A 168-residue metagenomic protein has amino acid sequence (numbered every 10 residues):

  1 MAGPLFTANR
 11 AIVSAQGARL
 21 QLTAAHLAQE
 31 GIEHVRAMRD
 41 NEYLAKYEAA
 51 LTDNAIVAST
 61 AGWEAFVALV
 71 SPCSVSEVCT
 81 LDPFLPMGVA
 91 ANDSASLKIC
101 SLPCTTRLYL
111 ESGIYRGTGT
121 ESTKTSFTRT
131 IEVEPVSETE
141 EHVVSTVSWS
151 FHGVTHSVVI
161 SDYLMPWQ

Functional and structural regions predicted by a protein language model:
M1-Q29, M38: Aliphatic-rich helix starts adjacent to a transmembrane/signal segment
H26-Q168: Low-complexity, Gly/Pro-rich coil/beta segments used as flexible assembly/activation regions
